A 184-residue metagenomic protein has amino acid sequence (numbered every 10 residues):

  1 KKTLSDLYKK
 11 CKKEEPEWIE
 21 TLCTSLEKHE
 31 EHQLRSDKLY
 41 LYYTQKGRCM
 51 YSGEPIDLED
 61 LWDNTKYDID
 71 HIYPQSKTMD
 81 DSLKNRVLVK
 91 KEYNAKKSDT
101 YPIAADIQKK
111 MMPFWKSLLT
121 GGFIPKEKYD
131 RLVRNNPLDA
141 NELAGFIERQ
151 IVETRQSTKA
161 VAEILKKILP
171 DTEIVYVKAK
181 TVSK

Functional and structural regions predicted by a protein language model:
K1-D57, M79-D81, K128-R134, A140-E148: Short, charged surface segments at domain edges that flank catalytic/cofactor-binding sites
L34, Y42-Q45, C49, W62-K66 (+4 more regions): Active-site-proximal structural scaffolding
K38, Y42, K46, M50-G53 (+4 more regions): Short, well-ordered alpha-helical packing segments
E54-L88, K97-I103: Histidine-centered nuclease catalytic patch
L83-K84, L88-K184: Domain-exit/linker segments immediately C-terminal to small folded modules
